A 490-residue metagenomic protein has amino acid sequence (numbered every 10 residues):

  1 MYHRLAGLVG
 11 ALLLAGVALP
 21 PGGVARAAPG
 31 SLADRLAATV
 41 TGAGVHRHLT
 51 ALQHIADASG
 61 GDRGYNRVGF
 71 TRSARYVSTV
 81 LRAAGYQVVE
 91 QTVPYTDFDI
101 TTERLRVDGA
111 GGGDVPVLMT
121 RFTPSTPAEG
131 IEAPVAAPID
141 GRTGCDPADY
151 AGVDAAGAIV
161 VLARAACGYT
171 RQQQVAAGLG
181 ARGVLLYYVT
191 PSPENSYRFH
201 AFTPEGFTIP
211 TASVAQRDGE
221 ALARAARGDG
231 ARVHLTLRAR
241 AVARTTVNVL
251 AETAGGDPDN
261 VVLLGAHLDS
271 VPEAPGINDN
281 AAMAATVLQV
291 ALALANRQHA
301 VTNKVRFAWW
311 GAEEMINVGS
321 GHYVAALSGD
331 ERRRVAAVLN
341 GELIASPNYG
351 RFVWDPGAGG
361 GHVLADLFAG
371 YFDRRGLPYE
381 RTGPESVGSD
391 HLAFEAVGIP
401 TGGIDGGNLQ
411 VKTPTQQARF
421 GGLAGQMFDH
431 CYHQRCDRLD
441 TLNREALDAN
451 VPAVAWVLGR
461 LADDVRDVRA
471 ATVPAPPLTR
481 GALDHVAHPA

Functional and structural regions predicted by a protein language model:
M1-A27: Secretory targeting and sorting signals
A38, T50, H54-D154: Noncatalytic luminal/extracellular "stalk/propeptide" segments of secretory-pathway proteins
G42-G61, R67-F70, S78-A84, I159 (+5 more regions): Catalytic-core environment of secreted peptidases
R67, D114-S213, P275, Y379-E380: Extracellular/luminal Protease-associated
R121-C145, F202-I277, Q289-L292, N296 (+1 more regions): Soluble metallo-hydrolase cores and metallopeptidase-like ectodomains found primarily in the secretory/periplasmic
P204, A293-V318, G341, D467 (+1 more regions): Short helix-loop-beta-strand segments that form the rim/entrance of peptidase-like active sites
D259, W310-T413: Metal-dependent peptidase/peptidase-like ectodomains
V411-R480: His/Asp/Glu-rich mid-to-C-terminal helical/loop segments that flank catalytic regions of hydrolases
